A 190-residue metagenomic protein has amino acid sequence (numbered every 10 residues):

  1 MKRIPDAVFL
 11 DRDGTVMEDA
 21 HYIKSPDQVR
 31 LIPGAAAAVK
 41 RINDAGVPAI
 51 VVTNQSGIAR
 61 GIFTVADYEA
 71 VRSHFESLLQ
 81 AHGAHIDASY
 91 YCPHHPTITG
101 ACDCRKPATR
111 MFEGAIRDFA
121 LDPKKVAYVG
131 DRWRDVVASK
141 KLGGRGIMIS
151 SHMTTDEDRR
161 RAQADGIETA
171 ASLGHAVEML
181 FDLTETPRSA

Functional and structural regions predicted by a protein language model:
M1-I50: Active-site neighborhood of HAD-like aspartate-dependent phosphohydrolases
M1-R12, E178-A190: Non-catalytic pre-domain segments flanking phosphatase-related domains
S25, G57-I62, H95-A101, D156-R159: A short acidic, helix-capping loop that chelates divalent metal ions and anchors anionic groups
A35, V39-R72, H85-H95: Substrate-recognition element of Asp-dependent hydrolases with the DxDx(T/V) motif
G61-E76, G100-G114, L142-G144: Short, electropositive alpha-helical surface patch
D103-V136: Conserved Lys-Pro-Asp/Glu-containing loop-to-beta segment of HAD-superfamily phosphomonoesterases, centered on
Y128-E168: Acidic, Mg2+-coordinating phosphoryl-transfer loop and its flanking beta/alpha structural elements, shared across
I167-A176: Short acidic-hydrophobic, aromatic-tinged amphipathic segments that line or gate anion-handling sites
